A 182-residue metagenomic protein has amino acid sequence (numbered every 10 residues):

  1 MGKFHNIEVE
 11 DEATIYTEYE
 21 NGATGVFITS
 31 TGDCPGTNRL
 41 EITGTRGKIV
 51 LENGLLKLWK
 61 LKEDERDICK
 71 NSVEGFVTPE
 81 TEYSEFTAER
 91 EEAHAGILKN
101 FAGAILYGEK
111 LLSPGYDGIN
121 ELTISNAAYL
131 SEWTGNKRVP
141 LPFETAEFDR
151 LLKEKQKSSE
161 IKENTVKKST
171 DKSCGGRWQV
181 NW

Functional and structural regions predicted by a protein language model:
M1-T24, T29-P35, E41, Y116: Rossmann-like dinucleotide-binding domain that binds NAD(P)(H)
G2-K3, S84-E89, Y107-G115: Active-site rim elements
Y16, L98-A102, I119: Non-transmembrane alpha-helical segments in soluble domains of secreted/periplasmic/extracellular proteins
I28, E52-N53, K60, P114 (+1 more regions): Short linear motifs in exposed loops
L40, L55-V77: Short polybasic amphipathic segments
F86-L98: Active-site loop of classical SDR/Rossmann-like NAD(P)-dependent oxidoreductases, centered on the catalytic Tyr-X3-Lys
G103-W182: C-terminal helix-rich "cap/oligomerization" subdomain common to oxidoreductases
